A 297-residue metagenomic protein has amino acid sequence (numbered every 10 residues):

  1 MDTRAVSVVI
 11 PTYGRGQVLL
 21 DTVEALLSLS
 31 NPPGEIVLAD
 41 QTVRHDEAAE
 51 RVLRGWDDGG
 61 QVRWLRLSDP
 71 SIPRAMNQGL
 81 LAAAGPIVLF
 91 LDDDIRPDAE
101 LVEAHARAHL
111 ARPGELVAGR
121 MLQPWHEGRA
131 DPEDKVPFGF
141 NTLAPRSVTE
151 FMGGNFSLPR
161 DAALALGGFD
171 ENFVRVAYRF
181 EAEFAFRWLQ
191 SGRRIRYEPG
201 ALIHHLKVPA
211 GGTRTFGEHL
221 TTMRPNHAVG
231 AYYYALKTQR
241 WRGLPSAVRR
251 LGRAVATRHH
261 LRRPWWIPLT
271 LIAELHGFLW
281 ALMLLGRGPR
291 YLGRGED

Functional and structural regions predicted by a protein language model:
E24-P33: Short, acidic, metal-binding catalytic loop of nucleotide-sugar glycosyltransferases
A25, D40-R51, I95: A conserved acidic beta->alpha catalytic loop
L67-A83: Glycine-rich, basic loop-to-helix element that forms the pyrophosphate-binding segment of sugar-nucleotide handling
P73, Q123-P124, N141-D161: A recurrent flexible, glycine/aromatic-enriched loop bordering the glycosyltransferase active site that acts as
V88: Short aromatic/hydrophobic "clamp" motif used to bind/position activated sugar donors
E100-D131: Conserved donor NDP-sugar-binding/catalytic core segment of glycosyltransferases
F156-L158, A162-G167, V174-L202: A short, conserved alpha-helix in the catalytic core of glycosyltransferases
T221-N226, Q239-D297: Non-catalytic, C-terminal membrane-associated alpha-helical segments of glycosyltransferases
